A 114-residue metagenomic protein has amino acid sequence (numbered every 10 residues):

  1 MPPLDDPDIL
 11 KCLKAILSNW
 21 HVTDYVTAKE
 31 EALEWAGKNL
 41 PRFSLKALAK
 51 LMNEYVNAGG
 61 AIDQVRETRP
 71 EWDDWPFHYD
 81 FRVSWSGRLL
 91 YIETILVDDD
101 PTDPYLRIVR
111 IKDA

Functional and structural regions predicted by a protein language model:
P2-W75: Compact soluble domain cores
E54-Y105: Functional cores of ribonucleases/endoribonucleases
V109-A114: Short, solvent-exposed aromatic-acidic interface loops
